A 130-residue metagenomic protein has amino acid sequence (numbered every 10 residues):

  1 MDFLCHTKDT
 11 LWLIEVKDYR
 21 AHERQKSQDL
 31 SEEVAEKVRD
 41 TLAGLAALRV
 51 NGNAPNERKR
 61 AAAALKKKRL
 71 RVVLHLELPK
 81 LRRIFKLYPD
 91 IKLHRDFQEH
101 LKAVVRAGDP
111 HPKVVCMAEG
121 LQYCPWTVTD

Functional and structural regions predicted by a protein language model:
F3-C5, T10-D18: Conserved catalytic cores of phosphodiester-cleaving nucleases, focusing on short active-site segments
C5, A21, P125-V128: Intrinsically disordered, low-complexity regions enriched in small/polar residues
D9, L76-L78: Short, flexible active-site-adjacent loop segments at beta-strand->alpha-helix junctions, enriched in small/polar
D18-L76, E99, V104-R106: Catalytic cores of nucleic-acid endonucleases
H22-E23, K80-I84: Short catalytic/ligand-binding loop motif for oxyanion handling, primarily in non-cytosolic enzymes, centered on
R82-D130: Polybasic (Lys/Arg-rich)
